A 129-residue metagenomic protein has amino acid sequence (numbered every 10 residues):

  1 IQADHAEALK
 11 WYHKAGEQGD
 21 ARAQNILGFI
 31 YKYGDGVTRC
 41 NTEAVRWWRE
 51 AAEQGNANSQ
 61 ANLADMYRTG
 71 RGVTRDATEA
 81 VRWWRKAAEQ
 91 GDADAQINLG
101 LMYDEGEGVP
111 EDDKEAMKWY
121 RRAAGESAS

Functional and structural regions predicted by a protein language model:
I1, I26-Y33, N62-T69, V73 (+1 more regions): Hydrophobic face of amphipathic alpha-helices that form TPR/SEL1-like repeat modules and related alpha-solenoid
D4, Y12, E17-D20, Y33-D35 (+8 more regions): Short helix-capping/linker turns of helical repeat alpha-solenoids
R46, R82, A123-S127: Alpha-helical tetratricopeptide repeat
